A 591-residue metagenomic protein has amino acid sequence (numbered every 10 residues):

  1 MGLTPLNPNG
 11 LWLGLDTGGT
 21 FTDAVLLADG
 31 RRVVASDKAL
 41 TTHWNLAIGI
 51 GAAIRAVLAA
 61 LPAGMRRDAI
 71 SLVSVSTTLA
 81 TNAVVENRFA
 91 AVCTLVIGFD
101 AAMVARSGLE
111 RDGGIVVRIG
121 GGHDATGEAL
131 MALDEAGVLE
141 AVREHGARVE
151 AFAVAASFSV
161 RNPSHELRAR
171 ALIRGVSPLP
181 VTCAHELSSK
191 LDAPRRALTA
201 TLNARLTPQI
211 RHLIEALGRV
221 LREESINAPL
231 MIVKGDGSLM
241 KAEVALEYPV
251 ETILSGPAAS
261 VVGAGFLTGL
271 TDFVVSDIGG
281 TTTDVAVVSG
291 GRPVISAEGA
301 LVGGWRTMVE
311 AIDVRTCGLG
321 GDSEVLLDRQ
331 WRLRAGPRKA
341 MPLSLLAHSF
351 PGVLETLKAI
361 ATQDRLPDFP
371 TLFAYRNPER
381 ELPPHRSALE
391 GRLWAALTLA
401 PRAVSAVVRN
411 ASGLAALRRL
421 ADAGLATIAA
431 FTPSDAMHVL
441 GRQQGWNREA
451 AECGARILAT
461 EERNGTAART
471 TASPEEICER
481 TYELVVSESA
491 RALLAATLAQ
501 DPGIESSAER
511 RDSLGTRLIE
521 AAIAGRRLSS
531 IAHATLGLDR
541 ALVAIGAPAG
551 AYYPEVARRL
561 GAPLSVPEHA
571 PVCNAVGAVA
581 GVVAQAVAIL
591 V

Functional and structural regions predicted by a protein language model:
G2-V591: N-terminally biased helix-coil "hinge/interface" segments that flank
